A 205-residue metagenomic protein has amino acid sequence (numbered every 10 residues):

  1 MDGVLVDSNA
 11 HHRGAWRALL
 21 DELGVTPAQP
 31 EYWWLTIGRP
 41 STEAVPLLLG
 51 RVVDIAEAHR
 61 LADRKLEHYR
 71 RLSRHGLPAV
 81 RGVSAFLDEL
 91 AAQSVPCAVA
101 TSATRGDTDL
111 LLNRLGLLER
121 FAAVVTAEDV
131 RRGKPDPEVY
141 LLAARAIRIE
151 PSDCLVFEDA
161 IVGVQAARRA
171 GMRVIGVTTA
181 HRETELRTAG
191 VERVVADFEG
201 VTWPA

Functional and structural regions predicted by a protein language model:
M1-Q93, G106: N-terminal helical cap/lid subdomain that shapes the substrate entry/recognition surface in HAD-like hydrolases
L5, W34, A79, C97-A100 (+3 more regions): Conserved SAM-binding loop
A10, T101, L110: Conserved catalytic-core motifs of eukaryotic protein kinase domains, centered on the activation segment
W16-A18, H68-R70, P96-A98, A127-E128 (+1 more regions): N-terminal start-of-chain detector that recognizes signal peptides and the immediate post-cleavage beginning
R74-G76, V99, L115: Conserved phosphate-binding/catalytic loop of the ribokinase/pfkB sugar-kinase fold
D88-A91, T104-A205: Asp-based, Mg2+/Mn2+-dependent phosphohydrolase catalytic module
